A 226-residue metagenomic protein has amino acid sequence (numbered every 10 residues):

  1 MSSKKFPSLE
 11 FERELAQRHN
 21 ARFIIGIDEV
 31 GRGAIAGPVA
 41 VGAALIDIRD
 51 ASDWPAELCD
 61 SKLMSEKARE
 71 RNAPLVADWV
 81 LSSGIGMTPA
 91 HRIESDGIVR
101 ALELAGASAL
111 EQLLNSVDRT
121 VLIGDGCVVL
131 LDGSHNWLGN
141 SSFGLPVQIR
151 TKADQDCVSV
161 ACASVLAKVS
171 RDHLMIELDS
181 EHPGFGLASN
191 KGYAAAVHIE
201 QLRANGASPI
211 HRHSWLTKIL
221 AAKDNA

Functional and structural regions predicted by a protein language model:
M1-A226: RNase H-like, Mg2+-dependent phosphodiesterase core, and more generally RNA phosphate-backbone-engaging helix-loop
